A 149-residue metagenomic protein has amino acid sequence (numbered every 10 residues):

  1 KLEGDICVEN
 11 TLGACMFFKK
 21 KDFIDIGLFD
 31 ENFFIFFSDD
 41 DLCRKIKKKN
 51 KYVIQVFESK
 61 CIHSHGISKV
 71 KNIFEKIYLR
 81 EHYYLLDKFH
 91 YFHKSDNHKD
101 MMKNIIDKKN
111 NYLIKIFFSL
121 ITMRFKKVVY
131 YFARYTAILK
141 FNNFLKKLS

Functional and structural regions predicted by a protein language model:
G4, E9-L28, N32-K60: A short, conserved alpha-helix in the catalytic core of glycosyltransferases
G4-D5, M16, F74, N110-I114 (+2 more regions): Intrinsically disordered, low-complexity regions
K21, D25, K45, H90 (+2 more regions): Residue-level signal for well-ordered alpha-helical scaffold segments within enzymatic catalytic domains
I26-E31, Y52-I54, V70, I77-Y83 (+1 more regions): Membrane-proximal envelope and lipid/glycan-remodeling enzymes
R44, K48, Y52-Y130: Active-site-adjacent helix/loop segment of glycosyltransferases that harbors family-specific signature motifs
T122-S149: Membrane-interface aromatic/basic loop that binds lipid-linked glycans or pyrophosphate carriers, typified by
